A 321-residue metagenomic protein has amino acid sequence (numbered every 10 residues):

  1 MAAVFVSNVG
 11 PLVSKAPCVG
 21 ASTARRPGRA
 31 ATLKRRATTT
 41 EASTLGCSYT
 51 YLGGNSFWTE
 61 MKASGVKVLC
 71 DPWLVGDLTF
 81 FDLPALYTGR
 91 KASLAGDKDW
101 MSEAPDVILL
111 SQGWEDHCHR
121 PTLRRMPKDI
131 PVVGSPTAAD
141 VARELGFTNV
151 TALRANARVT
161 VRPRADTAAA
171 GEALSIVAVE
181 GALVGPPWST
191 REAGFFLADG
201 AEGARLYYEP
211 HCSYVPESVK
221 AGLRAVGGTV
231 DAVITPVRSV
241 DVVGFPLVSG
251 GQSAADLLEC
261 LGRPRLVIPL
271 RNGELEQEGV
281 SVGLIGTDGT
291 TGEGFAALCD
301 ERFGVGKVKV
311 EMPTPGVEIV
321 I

Functional and structural regions predicted by a protein language model:
M1-G28: N-terminal chloroplast transit peptides
T39-E103, L153-G228, G316-I321: Core dinuclear metal-dependent hydrolase active-site scaffold
N55, D77, G113-C118, A139-A142 (+6 more regions): Active-site environment of divalent metal-dependent phosphoester hydrolases
V66-K67, K128-P131, F147, G262-L266 (+1 more regions): A short helix->loop->beta-strand "cap" motif at the edges of active sites that frequently abuts
C70-D71, S111, Y208-H211, T235 (+1 more regions): Active-site flanking residues adjacent to catalytic metal/cofactor-binding acidic residues
L83-G134, A225-D241: Active-site metal-binding motif and surrounding structural segment of the metallo-beta-lactamase
T137, Y214-V317: Cap/insert and terminal regions of metallo-dependent hydrolase folds
A142-L153: Helix-loop-beta element that forms the nucleotide-linked donor phosphate-binding surface in glycosyltransferases
